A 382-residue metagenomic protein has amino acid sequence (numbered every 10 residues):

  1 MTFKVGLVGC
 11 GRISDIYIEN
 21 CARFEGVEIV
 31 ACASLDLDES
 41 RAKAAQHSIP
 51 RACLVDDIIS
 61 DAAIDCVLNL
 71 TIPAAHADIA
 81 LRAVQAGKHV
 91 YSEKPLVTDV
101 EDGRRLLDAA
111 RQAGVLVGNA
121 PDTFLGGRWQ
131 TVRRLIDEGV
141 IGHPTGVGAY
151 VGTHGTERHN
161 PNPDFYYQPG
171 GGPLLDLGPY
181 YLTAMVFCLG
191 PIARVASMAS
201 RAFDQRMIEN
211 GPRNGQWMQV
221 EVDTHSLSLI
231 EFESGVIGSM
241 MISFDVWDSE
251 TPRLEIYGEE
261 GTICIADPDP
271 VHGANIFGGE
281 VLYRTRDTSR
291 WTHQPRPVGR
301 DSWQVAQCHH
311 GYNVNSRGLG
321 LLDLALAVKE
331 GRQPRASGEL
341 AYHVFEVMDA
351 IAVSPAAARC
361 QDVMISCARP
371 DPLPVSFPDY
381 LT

Functional and structural regions predicted by a protein language model:
M1-H47: N-terminal Rossmann-like dinucleotide-binding module
V27-I29, I64, P144, I192: Core-facing hydrophobic residues within beta-strands of well-ordered domains
P50-S60: Short acidic low-complexity segments
A63, T71-I72, I242: Short glycine-/small-residue-rich Rossmann-like dinucleotide-binding loops
C66, I72-P73, A77-F124, G139: Beta-strand-loop-alpha-helix segment that lines the small-molecule cofactor/substrate pocket of alpha/beta enzymes
T123-Q219, A358: Predominantly a Rossmann-like dinucleotide-binding segment in NAD(P)-dependent oxidoreductases
D204, I208-N214, M218-E221, L227 (+5 more regions): C-terminal glycine/acidic-rich active-site capping loop/insertion
M241-S249: Glycine-rich phosphate/pyrophosphate-binding beta-alpha loops
